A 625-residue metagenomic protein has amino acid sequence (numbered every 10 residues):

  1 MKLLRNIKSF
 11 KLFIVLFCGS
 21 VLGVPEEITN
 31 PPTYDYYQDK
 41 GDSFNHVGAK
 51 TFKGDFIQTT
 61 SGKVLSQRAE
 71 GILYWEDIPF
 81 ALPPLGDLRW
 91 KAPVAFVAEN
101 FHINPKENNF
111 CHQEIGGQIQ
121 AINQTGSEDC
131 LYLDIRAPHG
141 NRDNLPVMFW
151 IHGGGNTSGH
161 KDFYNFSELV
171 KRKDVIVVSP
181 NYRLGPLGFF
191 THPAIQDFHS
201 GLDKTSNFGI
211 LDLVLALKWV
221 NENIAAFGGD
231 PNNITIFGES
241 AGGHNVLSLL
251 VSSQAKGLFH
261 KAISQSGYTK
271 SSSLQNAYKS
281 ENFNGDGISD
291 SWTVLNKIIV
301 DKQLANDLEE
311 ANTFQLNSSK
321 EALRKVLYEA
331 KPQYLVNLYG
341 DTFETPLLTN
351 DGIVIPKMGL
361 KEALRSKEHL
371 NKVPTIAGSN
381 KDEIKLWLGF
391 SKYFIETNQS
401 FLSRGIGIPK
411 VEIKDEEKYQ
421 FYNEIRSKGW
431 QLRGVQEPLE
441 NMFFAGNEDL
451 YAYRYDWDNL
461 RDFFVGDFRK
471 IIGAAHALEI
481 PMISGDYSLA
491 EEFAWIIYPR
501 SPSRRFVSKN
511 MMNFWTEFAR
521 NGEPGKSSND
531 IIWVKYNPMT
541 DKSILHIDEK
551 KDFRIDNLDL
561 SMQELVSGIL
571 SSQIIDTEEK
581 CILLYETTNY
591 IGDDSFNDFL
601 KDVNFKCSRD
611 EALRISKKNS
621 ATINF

Functional and structural regions predicted by a protein language model:
M1-F13: Classical eukaryotic N-terminal signal peptides for Sec-dependent ER targeting/secretion, especially the positively
K2, V21-I210, P231, F493-S508 (+5 more regions): Non-catalytic accessory segments of hydrolases
F13-S20: Bacterial N-terminal signal peptides
D77, I119-N317, I355, K361-L388 (+4 more regions): Serine-hydrolase-like catalytic core of hydrolytic proteins
K261, T269, S273-K279, E310-R505 (+2 more regions): Substrate-gating cap/lid region and adjacent catalytic-acid/histidine neighborhood within extracellular/lumenal
M512-R520: Internal hydrophobic alpha-helix adjacent to the cofactor/substrate pocket in enzyme cavities
N521, G525-S561: Mature extracytoplasmic/periplasmic domains
